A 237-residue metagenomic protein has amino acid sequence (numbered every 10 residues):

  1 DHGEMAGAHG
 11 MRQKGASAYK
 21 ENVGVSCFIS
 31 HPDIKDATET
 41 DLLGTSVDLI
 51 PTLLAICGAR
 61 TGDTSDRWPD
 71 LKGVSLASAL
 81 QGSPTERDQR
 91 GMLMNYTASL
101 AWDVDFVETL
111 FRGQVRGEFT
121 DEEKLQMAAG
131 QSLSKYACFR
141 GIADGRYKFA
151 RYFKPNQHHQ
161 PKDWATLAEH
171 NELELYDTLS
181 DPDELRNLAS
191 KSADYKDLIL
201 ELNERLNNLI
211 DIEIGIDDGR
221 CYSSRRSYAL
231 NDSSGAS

Functional and structural regions predicted by a protein language model:
H2-T38, L42-T45: Histidine-centered active-site microenvironments of extracellular/periplasmic hydrolases and transferases
E4-A8, K35, V47-I50, A55-E174: C-terminal cap/loop subdomain of S1 sulfatases and analogous C-terminal strand-loop tails that border
K20, G44-D48, D197, E201: Generic recognition of stable, solvent-exposed alpha-helical segments in well-folded globular domains
K35-T38, D183-N187: Short small-residue beta-strand/loop micro-motif enriched in glycine and branched aliphatics
T38-L42, S65-R67, A189-S190: Short, solvent-exposed loop/turn segments at secondary-structure boundaries
T97-S99, T109-R112, G130, A168-H170 (+2 more regions): Long, internal low-complexity/basic segments
